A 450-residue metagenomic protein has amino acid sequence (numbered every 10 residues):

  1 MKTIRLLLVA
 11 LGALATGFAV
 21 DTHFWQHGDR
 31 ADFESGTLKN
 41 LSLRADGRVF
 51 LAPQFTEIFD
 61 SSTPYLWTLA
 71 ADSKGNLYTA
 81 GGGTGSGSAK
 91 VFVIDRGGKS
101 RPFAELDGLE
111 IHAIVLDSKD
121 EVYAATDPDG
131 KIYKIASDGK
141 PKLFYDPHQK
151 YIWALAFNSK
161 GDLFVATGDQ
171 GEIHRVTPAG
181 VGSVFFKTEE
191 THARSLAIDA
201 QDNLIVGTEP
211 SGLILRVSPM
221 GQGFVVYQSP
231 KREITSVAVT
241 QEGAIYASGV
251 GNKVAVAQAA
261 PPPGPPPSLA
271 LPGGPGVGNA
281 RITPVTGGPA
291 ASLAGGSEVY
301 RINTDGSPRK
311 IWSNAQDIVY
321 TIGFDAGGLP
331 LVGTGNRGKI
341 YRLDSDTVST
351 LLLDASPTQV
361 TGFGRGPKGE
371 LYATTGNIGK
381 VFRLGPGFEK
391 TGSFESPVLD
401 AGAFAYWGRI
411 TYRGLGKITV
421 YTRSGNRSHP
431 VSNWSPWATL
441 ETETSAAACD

Functional and structural regions predicted by a protein language model:
D21-Q54, Y133, H174, L215 (+1 more regions): Blade/loop signatures of beta-propeller domains
H23-F33, G83-S86, G249-A294: Short, conserved, GDST-rich strand-edge loop motifs in beta-rich repeat architectures
I58-S62, F103-D107, F144-H148, F185-E189 (+4 more regions): Surface loop/turn motifs at the tips and blade-to-blade linkers of beta-strand repeat domains
A71-K74, L116-K119, F157-K160, I198-Q201 (+3 more regions): Residue-level detector of Asp-centered blade-edge/turn motifs that repeat once per structural unit in beta-propeller
N76-T79, E121-A124, D162-V165, N203-V206 (+5 more regions): Conserved beta-propeller blade signature
G83-T84, P128, D169, P210 (+3 more regions): Residue-level signature of beta-propeller blades and closely related beta-rich strand-turn architectures in secreted
G87-V93, G130-K134, E172-R175, L213-R216 (+3 more regions): A short loop-to-beta-strand structural motif that recurs across blades of beta-propeller domains
F388-D450: Non-cytosolic beta-sandwich-type ligand-binding/adhesion modules
